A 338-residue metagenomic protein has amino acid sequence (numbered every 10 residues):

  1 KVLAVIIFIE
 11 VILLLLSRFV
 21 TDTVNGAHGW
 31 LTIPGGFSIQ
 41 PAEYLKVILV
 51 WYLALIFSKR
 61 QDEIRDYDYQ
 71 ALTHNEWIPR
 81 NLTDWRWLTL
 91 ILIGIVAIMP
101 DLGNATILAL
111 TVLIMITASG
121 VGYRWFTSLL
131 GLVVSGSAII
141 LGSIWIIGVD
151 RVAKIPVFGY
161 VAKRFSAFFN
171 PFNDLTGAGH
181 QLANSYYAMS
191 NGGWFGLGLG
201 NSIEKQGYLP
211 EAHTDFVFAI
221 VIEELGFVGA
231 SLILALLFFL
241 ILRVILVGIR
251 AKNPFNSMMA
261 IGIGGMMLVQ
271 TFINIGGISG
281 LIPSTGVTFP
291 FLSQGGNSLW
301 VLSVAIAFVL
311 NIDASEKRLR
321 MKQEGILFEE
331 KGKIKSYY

Functional and structural regions predicted by a protein language model:
K1-G177, E223-G277, V304, I326-Y338: Hydrophobic alpha-helical transmembrane segments of multi-pass inner membrane proteins, especially in bacterial systems
A42, W125, G200-N201, A212-I220 (+2 more regions): Membrane-interface alpha-helices at helix entry/exit sites of multi-pass transporters
R60, I273-Y338: A juxtamembrane structural motif centered on a specific transmembrane helix
D66-Y69, G200-K205, L236, S279-V287 (+1 more regions): Re-entrant/interfacial helical elements at transmembrane boundaries that shape and gate the permeation pathway
W87, V161-A162, A178, L182 (+4 more regions): Alpha-helical membrane-protein architecture signal
D101-T106, L197-N201, A212-T214, S231 (+3 more regions): Transmembrane helix boundary and interhelical junction motifs in multipass membrane proteins
M189-V228: Long extracytoplasmic/lumenal interhelical loops at the membrane interface of multi-pass membrane proteins
